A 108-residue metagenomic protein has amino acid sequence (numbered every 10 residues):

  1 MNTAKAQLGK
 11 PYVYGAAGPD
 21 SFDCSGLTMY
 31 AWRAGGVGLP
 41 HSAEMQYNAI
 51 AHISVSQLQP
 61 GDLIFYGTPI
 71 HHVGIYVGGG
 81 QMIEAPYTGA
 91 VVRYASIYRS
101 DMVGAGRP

Functional and structural regions predicted by a protein language model:
M1-P108: Peptidoglycan cell-wall recognition and remodeling modules
